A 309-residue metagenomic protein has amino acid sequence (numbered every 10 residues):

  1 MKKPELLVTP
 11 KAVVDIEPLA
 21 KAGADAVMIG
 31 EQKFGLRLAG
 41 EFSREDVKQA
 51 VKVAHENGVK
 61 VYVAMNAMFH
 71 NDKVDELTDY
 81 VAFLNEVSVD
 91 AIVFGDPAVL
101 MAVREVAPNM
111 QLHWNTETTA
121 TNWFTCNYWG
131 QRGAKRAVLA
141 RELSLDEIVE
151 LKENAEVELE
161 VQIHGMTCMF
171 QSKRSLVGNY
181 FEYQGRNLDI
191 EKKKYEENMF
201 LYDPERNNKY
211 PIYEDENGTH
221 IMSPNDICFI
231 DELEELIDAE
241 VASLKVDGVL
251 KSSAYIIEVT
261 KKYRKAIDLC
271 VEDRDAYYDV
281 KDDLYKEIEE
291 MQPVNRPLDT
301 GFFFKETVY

Functional and structural regions predicted by a protein language model:
K2-T118, V138, D146-K245, V249-Y309: Active-site pocket-lining/capping segments in soluble small-molecule metabolic enzymes
N122-F124: Conserved nucleotide-cofactor-binding alpha/beta core module
G133-A134: As written
